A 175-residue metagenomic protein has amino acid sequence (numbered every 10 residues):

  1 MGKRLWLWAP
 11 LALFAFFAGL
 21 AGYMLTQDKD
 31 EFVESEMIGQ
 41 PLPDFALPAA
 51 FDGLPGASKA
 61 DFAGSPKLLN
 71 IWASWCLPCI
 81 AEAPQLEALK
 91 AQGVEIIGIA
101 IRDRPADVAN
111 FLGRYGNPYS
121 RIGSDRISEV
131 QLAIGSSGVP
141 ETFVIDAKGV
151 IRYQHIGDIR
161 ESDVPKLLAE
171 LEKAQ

Functional and structural regions predicted by a protein language model:
M1-P48, Q175: N-terminal targeting signals for export/organelle localization
Q27-D28, P48-P55, I122-D125: Short gly/ser/thr-rich secondary-structure transition/capping motifs
F45-K67: A short beta-strand-turn-helix
L68-L69, I96: Hydrophobic beta-strand anchors of alpha/beta hydrolase catalytic cores
N70-W75: Aromatic-flanked redox-active Cys/Sec active sites in thiol-based oxidoreductases, especially the WC-centered
I80-G116, R126-L132: Structural microenvironment flanking redox-active thiols in thiol-disulfide oxidoreductases
G113-P118, D125-Q175: Thiol/disulfide oxidoreductase modules built on the thioredoxin-like
